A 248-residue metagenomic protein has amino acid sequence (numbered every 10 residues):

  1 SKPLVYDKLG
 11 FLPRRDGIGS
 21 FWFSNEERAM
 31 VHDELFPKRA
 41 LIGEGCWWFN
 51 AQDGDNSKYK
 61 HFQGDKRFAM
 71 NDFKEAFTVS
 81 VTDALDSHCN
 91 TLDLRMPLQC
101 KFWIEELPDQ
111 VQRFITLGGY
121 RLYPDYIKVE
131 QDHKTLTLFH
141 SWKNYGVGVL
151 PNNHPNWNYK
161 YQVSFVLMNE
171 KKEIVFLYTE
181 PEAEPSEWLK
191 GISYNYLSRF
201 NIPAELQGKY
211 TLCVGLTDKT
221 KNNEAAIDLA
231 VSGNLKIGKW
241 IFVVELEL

Functional and structural regions predicted by a protein language model:
S1-L98: Catalytic-core regions of glycoside hydrolase
I18, G43-E44, Q99, L138 (+2 more regions): Acidic, low-complexity intrinsically disordered regions
S24, F49-N50, E105, K190 (+1 more regions): Intrinsic disorder/low-complexity segments enriched in polar/charged and small flexible residues
F73-E75, W103-P108, T179-P181, N195: Short amphipathic alpha-helical surface micro-motifs
A76-I127: Catalytic cores of secreted or luminal carbohydrate-active enzymes
Q112-L248: Extracellular/luminal regions of secreted and cell-surface proteins that mediate adhesion/ECM remodeling
